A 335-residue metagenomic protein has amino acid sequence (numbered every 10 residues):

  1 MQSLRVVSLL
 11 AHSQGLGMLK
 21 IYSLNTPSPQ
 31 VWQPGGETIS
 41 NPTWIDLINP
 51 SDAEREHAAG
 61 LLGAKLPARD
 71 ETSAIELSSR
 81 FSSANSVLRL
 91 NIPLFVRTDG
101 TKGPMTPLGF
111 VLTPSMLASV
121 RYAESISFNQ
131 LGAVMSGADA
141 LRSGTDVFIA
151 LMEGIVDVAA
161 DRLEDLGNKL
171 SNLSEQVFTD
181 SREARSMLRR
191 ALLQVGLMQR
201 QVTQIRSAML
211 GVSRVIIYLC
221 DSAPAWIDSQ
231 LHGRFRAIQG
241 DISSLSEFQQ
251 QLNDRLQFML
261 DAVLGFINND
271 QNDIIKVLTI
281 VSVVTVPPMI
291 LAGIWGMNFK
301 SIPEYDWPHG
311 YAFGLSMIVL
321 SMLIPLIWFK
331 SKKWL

Functional and structural regions predicted by a protein language model:
Q2-D221, A225-D228, R234-A237, D241-S244 (+2 more regions): Peripheral, non-transmembrane regulatory/ligand-interaction domains of membrane transport proteins
G240-L335: Hydrophobic alpha-helical transmembrane segments and their immediately adjacent juxtamembrane loops
